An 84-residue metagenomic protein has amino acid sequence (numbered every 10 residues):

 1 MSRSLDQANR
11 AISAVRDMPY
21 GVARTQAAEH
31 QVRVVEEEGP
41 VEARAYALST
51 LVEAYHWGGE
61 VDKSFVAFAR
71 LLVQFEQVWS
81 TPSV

Functional and structural regions predicted by a protein language model:
S2-R3, G39, W79-S80: Structural signature of alpha-solenoid helical repeat scaffolds
R3-R10, Q26-A27: Alpha-helix N-cap/N′ positions at the starts of helices
Q7-Y20, Y46-E60, V84: Tandem amphipathic alpha-helical repeat scaffolds
V15, V35-E36, F75-E76: Eukaryotic all-alpha helical interaction scaffolds
R16-H30, W57-Q74: Helix-turn-helix repeat elements of alpha-solenoid scaffolds
T25-V35, A43-H56: Internal alpha-helical scaffold/solenoid segments in large eukaryotic proteins
E42-A47, K63-A67: Short N-terminal amphipathic alpha-helices
E76-V84: Long alpha-helical HEAT/HEAT-like repeat alpha-solenoid scaffolds in very large eukaryotic proteins, especially those
